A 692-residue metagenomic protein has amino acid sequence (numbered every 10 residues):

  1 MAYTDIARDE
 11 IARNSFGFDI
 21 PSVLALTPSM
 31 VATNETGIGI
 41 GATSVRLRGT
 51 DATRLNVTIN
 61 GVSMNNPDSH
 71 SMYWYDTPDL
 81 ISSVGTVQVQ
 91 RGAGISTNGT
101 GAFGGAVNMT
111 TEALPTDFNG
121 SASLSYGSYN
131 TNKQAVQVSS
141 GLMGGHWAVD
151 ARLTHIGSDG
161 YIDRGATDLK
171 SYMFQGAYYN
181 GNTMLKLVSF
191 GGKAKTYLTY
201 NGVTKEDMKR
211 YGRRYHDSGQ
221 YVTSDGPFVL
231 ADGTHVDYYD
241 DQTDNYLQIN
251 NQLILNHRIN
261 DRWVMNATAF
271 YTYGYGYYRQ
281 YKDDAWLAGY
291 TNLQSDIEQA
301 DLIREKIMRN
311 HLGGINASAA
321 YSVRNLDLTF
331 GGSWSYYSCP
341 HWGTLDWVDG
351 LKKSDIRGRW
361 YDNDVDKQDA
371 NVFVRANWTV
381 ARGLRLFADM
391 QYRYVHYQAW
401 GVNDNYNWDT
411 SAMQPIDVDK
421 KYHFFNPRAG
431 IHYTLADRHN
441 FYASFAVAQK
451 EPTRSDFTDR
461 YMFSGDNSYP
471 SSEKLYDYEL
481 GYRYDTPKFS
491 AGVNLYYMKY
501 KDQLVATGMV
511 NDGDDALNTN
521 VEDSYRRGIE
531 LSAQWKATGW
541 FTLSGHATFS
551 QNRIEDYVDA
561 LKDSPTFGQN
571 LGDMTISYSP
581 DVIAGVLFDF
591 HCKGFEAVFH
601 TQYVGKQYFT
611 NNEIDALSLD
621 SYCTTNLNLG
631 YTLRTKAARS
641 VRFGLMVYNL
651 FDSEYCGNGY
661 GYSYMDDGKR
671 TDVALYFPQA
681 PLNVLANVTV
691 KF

Functional and structural regions predicted by a protein language model:
I20-V23, T43-R46, T58, W74-D79 (+4 more regions): N-terminal periplasmic accessory domains that precede and gate Gram-negative outer-membrane beta-barrel machines
P21-S63, G85: Extracytoplasmic beta-strand/coil segments of soluble accessory domains associated with Gram-negative outer-membrane
S63-R91, T110, D207: Short acidic/polar hinge/loop motifs at secondary-structure boundaries that mediate gating or recognition
Y126-G157, I162-N201, N251-D261, H546: Transmembrane beta-barrel wall of Gram-negative outer-membrane proteins
Y246-W408, H432-T434, S444, D485 (+3 more regions): Face-selective signature of the C-terminal outer-membrane beta-barrel domain
V264-F270, H432-T434, N440-A446, D456 (+4 more regions): Membrane-embedded beta-barrel scaffold of Gram-negative outer-membrane proteins
Q449, K501, L543, Y603-F609 (+1 more regions): C-terminal beta-signal and adjacent terminal beta-strands/loops of Gram-negative outer-membrane beta-barrel proteins
Y497-K499, L517-N611: Gram-negative outer-membrane beta-barrel transporters
